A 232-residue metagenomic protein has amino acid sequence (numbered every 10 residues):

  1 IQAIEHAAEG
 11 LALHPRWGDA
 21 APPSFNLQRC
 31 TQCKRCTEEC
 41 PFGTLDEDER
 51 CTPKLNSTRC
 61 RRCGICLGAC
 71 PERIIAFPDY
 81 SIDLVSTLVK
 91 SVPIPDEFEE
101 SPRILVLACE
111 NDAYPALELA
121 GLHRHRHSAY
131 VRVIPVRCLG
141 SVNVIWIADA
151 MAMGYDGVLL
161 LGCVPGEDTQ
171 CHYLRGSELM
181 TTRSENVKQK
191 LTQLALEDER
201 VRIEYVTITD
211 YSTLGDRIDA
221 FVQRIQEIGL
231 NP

Functional and structural regions predicted by a protein language model:
I1-A12, T31, R35-R61, I65-L88: Iron-sulfur cluster-binding cysteine motifs and their immediate structural context in ferredoxin-like electron-transfer
I1-A3, S81-P232: Iron-sulfur-associated redox domains of electron-transfer enzymes in respiratory and anaerobic energy metabolism
L13-S24, Q28-R35, I104-L105: Mid-to-C-terminal Rossmann-like scaffold of FAD/NAD(P)H-dependent oxidoreductases
W17-P23, C51-P53, Q170-Y173: Short beta-alpha connecting loops at secondary-structure transitions that line or flank enzyme active sites
F25-N26, E47-E49, T209: Conserved C2H2 zinc-finger inter-finger linkers, specifically the first residue immediately C-terminal to the second
N26, N56, C66, W146-I147 (+1 more regions): Residues within well-ordered alpha-helices
Q28-F42, R59-E72, L161-E178, Y205-I208 (+1 more regions): Local cysteine-cluster metal-coordination motifs and their immediate loop/turn environment, predominantly Fe-S cluster
R29, C33, D46, E97-E99 (+1 more regions): Generic structural signal for beta-strand residues in well-ordered domains
